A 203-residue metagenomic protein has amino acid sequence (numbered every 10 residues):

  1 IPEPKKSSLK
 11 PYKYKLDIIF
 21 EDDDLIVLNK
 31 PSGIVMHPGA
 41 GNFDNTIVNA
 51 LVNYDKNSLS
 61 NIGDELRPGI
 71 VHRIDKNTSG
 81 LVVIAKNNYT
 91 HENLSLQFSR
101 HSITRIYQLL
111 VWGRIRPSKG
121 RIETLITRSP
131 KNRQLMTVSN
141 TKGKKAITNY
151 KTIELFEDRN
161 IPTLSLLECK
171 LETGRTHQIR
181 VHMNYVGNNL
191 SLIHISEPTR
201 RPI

Functional and structural regions predicted by a protein language model:
I1-P130: RNA pseudouridine synthases
P2, D23, P31, K170-E172 (+2 more regions): Anionic group-transfer/hydrolysis microenvironments
L51, I179, I195: Aromatic/hydrophobic pocket-lining residues that form π-stacking "cages" and hydrophobic walls in ligand
D64-L96, T104, T127-V186: The conserved catalytic core of RNA pseudouridine synthases
H101, V186, P202: The DNA-recognition helices of helix-turn-helix-type DNA-binding domains
I115-P117, D158, I203: Surface-exposed, flexible loop/turn segments at secondary-structure boundaries
G187-L192: Cytochrome P450 core scaffold surrounding the K-helix E-X-X-R motif and the conserved "meander" helix-loop region
I193-I203: Single conserved hydrophobic/aromatic residue that forms the stacking wall/gate of nucleotide- or nucleobase-binding
